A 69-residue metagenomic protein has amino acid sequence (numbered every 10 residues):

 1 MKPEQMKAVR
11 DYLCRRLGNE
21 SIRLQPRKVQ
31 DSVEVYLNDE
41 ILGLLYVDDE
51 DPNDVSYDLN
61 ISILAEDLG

Functional and structural regions predicted by a protein language model:
M1-G69: Terminal leader/tail segments of proteins
